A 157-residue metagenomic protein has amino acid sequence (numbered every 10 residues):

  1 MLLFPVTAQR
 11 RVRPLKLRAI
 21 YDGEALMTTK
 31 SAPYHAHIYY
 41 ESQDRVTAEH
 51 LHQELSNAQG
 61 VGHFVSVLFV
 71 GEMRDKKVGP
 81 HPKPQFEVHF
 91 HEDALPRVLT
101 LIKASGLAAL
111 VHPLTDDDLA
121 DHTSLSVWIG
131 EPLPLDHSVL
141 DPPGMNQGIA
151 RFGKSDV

Functional and structural regions predicted by a protein language model:
M1-L26: N-terminal amphipathic/basic-hydrophobic helices that include classical n-h-c signal peptides and signal-anchor
I20-V157: Long, contiguous binding/interaction regions
